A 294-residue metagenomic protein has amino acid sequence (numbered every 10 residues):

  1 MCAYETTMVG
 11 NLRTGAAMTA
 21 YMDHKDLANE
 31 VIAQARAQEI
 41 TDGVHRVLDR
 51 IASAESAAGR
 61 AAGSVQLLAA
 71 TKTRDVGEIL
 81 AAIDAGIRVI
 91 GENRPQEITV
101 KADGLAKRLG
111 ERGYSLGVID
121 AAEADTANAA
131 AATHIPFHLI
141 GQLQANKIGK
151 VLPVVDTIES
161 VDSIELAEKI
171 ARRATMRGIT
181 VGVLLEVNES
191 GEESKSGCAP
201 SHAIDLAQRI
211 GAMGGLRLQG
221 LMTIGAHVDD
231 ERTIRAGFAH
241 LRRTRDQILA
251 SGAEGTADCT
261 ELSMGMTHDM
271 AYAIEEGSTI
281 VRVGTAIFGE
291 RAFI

Functional and structural regions predicted by a protein language model:
E5-T6: Short terminal hydrophobic/aromatic SLiMs and anchors at protein ends
T19-H268, I274-E276, F288-E290: Conserved alpha/beta-domain cores
S278-I294: Gly/Pro- and small hydrophobic-enriched strand-loop and loop-to-helix capping segments that sit at the rims
